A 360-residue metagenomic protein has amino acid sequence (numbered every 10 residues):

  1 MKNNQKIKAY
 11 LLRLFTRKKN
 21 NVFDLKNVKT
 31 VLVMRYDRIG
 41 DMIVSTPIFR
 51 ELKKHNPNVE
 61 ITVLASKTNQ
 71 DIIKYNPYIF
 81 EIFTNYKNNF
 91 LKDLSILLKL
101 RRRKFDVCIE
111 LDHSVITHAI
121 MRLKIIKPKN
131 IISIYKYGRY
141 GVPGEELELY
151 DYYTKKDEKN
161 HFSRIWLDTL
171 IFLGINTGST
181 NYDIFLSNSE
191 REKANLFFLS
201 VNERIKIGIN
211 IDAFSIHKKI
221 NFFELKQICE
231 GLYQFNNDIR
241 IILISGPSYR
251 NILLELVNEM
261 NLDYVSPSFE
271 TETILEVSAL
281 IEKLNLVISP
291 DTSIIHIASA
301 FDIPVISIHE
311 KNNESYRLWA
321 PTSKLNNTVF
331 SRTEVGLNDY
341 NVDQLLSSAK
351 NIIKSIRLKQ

Functional and structural regions predicted by a protein language model:
M1-Q360: Catalytic machinery of carbohydrate-active enzymes, primarily nucleotide-sugar-dependent glycosyltransferases
